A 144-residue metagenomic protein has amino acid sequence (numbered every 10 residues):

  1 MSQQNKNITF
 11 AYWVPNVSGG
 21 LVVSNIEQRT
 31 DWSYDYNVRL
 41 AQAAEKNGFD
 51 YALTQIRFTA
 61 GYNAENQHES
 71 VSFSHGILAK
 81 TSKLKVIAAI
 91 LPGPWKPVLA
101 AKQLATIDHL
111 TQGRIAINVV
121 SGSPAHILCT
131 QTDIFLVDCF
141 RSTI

Functional and structural regions predicted by a protein language model:
M1-T81: N-terminal beta1-alpha1-beta2 module of alpha/beta enzyme domains
N5-T30, P94-I144: Flexible, glycine-rich active-site loops centered on histidine and acidic residues that chelate a metal or position
F49-I56, V86-I87, I117-V120: Short beta-strand segments at enzyme active-site cores
T59-Y62, L91-W95: Conserved short loop/turn motifs at secondary-structure junctions
K80-A88: Conserved catalytic cysteine-centered active-site region of acyl-thioester-dependent Claisen-condensing enzymes
